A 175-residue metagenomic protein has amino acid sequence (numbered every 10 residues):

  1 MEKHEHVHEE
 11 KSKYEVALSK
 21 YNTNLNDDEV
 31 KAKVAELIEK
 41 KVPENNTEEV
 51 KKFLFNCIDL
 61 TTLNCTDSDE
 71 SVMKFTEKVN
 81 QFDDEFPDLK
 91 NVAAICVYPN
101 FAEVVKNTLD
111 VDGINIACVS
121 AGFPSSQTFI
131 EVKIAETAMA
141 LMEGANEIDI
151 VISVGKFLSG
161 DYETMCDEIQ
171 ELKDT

Functional and structural regions predicted by a protein language model:
M1-N56: Charged, compositionally biased N-terminal leader segments and the immediate start of the first structured element
V16-L25, L37-V42, K52, T61-V72 (+2 more regions): Metallocofactor- and cofactor-centric catalytic cores in central/energy metabolism, strongly enriched
V34, K41, C57-D69, A117-I134 (+1 more regions): Active-site mouth loops of central-metabolism enzymes
F53-T62, A93-V97, I116-A121, I148-I150: Hydrophobic faces of well-ordered beta-strands that scaffold small-molecule active sites in alpha/beta enzyme cores
D59, V105, A140: Conserved, mostly hydrophobic/aromatic
S68-V79, I130-A140: Short, acidic/polar
P99-G122, G160-T175: Alpha-helix-loop-beta-strand connector modules within alpha/beta enzyme cores
